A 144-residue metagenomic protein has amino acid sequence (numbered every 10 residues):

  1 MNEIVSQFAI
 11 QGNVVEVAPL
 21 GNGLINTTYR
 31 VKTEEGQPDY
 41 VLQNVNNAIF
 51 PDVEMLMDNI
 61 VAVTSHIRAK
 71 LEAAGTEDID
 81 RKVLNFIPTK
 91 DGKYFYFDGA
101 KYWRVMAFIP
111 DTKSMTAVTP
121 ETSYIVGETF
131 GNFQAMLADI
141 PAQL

Functional and structural regions predicted by a protein language model:
N2-N13: A short, low-complexity linker immediately N-terminal to eukaryotic Hanks-type protein kinase catalytic domains
E16-L144: Conserved ATP-binding subdomain of kinase catalytic cores across diverse folds
